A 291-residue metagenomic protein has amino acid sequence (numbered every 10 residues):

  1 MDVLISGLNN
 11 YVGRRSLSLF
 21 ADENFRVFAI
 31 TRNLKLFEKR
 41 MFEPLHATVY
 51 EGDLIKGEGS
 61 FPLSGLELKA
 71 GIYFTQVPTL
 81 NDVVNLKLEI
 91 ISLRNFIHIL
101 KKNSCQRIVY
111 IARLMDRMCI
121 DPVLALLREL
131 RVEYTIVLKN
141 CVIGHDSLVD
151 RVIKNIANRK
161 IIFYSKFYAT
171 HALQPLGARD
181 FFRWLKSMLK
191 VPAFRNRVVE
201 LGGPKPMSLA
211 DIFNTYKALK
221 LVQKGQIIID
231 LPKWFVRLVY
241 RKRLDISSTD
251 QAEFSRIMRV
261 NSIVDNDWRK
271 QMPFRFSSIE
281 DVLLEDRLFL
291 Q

Functional and structural regions predicted by a protein language model:
D2-E23: N-terminal Rossmann NAD(P)H-binding glycine-rich loop of SDR-like oxidoreductase domains
I30-K35, D53-L54: N-terminal Rossmann-fold cofactor-binding loop
N33, L114, K205: Residues in the short beta-alpha loop(s) of Rossmann-like NAD(P)-binding domains
A47-K69: Conserved Rossmann-fold cofactor-binding substructure of NAD(P)-dependent oxidoreductases
A70-P78, D82-N140: Conserved Rossmann-fold NAD(P)-dependent oxidoreductase catalytic core, especially the SDR/UDP-sugar
M118-V222: Oxidoreductase cofactor-interface core, primarily capturing Rossmann-like NAD(P)-dependent enzymes
F213-S262: Terminal hydrophobic/aromatic helix or amphipathic segment near a protein terminus
V260-Q291: Amphipathic terminal alpha-helices
